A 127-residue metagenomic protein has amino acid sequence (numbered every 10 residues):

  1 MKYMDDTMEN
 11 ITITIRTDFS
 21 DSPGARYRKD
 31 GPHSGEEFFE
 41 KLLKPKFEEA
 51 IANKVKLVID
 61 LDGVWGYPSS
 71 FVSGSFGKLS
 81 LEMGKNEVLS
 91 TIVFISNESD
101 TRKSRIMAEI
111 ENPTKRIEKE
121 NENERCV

Functional and structural regions predicted by a protein language model:
M1-R28: Domain-start "cap" segments at the beginnings of catalytic or binding domains
D18-E40, K44-M107: Amphipathic alpha-helical interaction surfaces in cytosolic regulatory modules
T101-K119: Amphipathic alpha-helical binding modules
E118-V127: Extended, charge-rich low-complexity interaction segments
